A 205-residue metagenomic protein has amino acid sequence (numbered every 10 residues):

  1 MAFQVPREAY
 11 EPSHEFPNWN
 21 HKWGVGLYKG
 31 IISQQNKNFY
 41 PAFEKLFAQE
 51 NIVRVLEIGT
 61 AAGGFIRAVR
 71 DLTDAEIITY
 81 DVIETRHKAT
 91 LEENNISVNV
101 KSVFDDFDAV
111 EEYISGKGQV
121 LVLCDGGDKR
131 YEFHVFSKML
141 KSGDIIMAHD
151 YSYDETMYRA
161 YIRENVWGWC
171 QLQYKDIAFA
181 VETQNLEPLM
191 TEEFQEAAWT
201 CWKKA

Functional and structural regions predicted by a protein language model:
M1-L121, G127-A205: A short alpha-helical cap/connector motif
